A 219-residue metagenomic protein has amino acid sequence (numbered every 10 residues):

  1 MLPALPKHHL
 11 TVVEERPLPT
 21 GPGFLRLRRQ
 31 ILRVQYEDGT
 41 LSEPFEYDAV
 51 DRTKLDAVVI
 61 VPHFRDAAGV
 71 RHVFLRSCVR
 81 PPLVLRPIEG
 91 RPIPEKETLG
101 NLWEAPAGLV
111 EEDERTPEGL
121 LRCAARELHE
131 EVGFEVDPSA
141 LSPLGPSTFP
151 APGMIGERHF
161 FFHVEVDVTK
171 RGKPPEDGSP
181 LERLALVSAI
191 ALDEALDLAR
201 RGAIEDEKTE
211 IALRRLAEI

Functional and structural regions predicted by a protein language model:
M1-A105, L109-R126, E130-K173, S188 (+1 more regions): N-terminal leader/linker segments that precede catalytic domains of diphosphate-processing enzymes
P174-S179: Short, surface-exposed loop/helix-turn segments at secondary-structure junctions that function as lids/hinges flanking
